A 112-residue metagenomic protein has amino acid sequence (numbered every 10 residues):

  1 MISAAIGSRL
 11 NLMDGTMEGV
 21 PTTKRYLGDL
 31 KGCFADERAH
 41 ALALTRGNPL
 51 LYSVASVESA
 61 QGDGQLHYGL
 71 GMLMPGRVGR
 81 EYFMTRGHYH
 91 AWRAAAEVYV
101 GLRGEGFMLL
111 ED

Functional and structural regions predicted by a protein language model:
M1-C33: Eukaryotic intrinsically disordered, low-complexity regions enriched in proline/serine/threonine/glycine
P21-D112: Active-site region of the double-stranded beta-helix
